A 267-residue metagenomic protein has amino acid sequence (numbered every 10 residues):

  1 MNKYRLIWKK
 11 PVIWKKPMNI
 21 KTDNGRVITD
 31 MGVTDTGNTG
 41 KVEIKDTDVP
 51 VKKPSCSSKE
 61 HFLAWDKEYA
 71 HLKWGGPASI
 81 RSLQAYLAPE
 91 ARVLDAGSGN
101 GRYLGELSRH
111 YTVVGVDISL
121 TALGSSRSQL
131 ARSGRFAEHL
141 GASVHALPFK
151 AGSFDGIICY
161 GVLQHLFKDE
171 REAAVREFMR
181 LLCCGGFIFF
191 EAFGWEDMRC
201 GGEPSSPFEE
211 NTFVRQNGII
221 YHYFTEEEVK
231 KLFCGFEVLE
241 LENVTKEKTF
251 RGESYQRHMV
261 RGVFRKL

Functional and structural regions predicted by a protein language model:
Y4-W8, K21, R26-I28, G32 (+4 more regions): Class I (Rossmann-like) S-adenosyl-L-methionine-dependent methyltransferase catalytic domain, capturing the SAM-binding
K9-K10, K15-N19: Polybasic, lysine-rich low-complexity intrinsically disordered segments
A96: Conserved beta-strand/loop positions that form the S-adenosyl-L-methionine
H145-I157: A short acidic, Gly/Pro-enriched loop at the edge of an enzyme's catalytic core that lines a small-molecule cofactor
C159-V162: A short beta-strand submotif of the Rossmann-like class I SAM-dependent methyltransferase core that lines
Q164-L166: A short His-aromatic
E172-C184: A short glycine-rich, Lys/Arg-flanked "PGG" loop and its adjoining helix->strand segment in the class I
